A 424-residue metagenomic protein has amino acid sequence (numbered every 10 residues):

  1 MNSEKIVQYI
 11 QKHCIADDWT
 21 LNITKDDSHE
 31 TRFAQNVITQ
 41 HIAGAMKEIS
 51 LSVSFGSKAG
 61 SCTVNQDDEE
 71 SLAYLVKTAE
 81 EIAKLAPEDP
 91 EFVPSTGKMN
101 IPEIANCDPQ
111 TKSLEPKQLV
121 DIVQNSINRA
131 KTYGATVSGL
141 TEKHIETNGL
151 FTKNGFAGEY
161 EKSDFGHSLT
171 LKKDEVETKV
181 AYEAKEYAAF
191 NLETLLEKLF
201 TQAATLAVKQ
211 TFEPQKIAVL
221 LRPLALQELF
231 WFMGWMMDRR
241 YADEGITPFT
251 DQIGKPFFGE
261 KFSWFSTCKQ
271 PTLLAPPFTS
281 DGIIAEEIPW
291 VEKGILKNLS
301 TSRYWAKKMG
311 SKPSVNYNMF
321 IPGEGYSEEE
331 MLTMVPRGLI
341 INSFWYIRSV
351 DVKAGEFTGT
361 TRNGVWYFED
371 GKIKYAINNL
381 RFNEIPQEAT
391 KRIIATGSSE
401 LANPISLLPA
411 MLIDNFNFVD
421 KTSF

Functional and structural regions predicted by a protein language model:
E4, I15-A16, D27, L85-I122 (+5 more regions): Cysteine/selenocysteine-centered motifs that mediate thiol-based redox chemistry or coordinate metal-sulfur cofactors
K5, D18-H29, E70-Y160, T194 (+2 more regions): Acidic low-complexity segments
K12, A16-I49, S138-G158, S280 (+1 more regions): Structured beta-strand/loop patches that form or line metal/cofactor-binding pockets in enzymes
H29-K84: N-terminal alpha-helical targeting/anchoring segments
T31-Q35, I145-D164, E177-A184, L229-G234 (+5 more regions): Short acidic, glycine/serine/threonine-rich loops at helix termini
A43-F55, G158-Y182, W290-E292, R362-E369: Short beta-strand elements
V120-E197, R222, R240-F265: Extended amphipathic alpha-helical scaffolds
Q252-F424: Dual-mode signal for accessory low-complexity, basic/Gly-rich regions
